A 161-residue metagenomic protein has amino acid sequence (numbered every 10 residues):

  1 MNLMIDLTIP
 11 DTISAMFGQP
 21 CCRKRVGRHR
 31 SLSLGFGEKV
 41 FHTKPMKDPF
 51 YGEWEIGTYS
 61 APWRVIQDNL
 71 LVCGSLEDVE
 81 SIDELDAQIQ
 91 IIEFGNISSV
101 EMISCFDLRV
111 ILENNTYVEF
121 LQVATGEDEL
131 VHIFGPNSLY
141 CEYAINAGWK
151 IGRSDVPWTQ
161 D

Functional and structural regions predicted by a protein language model:
M1-D161: Surface-exposed, interaction-prone regions used to assemble/regulate multi-protein complexes
